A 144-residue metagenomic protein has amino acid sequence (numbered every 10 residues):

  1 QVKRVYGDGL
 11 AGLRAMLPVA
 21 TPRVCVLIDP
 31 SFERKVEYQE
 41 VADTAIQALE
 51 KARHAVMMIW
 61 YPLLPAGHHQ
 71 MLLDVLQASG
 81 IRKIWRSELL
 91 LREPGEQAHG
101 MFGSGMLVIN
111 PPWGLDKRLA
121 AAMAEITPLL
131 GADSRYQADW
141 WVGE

Functional and structural regions predicted by a protein language model:
Q1-E144: Class I S-adenosyl-L-methionine-dependent methyltransferase catalytic core
